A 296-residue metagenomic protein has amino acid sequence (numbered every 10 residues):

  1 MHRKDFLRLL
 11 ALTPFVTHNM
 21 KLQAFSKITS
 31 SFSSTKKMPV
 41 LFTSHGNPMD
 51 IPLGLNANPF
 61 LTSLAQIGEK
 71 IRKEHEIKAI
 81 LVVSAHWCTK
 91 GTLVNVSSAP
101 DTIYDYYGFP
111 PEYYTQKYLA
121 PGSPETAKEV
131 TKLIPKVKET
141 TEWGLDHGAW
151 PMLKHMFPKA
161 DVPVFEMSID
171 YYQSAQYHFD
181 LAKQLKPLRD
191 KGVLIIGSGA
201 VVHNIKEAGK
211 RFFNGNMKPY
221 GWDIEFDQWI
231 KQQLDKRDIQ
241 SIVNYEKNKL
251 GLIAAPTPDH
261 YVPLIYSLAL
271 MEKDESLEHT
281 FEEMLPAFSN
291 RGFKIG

Functional and structural regions predicted by a protein language model:
M1-P14, K21, K27: N-terminal secretory signal peptides and thylakoid transit peptides that target proteins across membranes
F25-V137: A short aromatic-anchored loop/beta-hairpin motif
P39-S44, A79-S84, M167, L188-V201 (+1 more regions): Beta-strand elements within well-structured catalytic alpha/beta cores of enzymes that handle phosphate/sulfate esters
L53, I169, A175-L181, K206-R211: A short secondary-structure junction signal
P59-K70, Q176-K191: Long, well-ordered alpha-helical scaffolding segments within enzyme catalytic domains, especially pronounced
A85-T89, A99-P100, L145-L153, V201: Short glycine-enriched loops at secondary-structure junctions
P124-F179: Internal, conserved structured core segments that host functional sites
V162-P163, Q173, P187-R189, L194 (+1 more regions): Surface-exposed, charge/polar-rich loops and edge strands
